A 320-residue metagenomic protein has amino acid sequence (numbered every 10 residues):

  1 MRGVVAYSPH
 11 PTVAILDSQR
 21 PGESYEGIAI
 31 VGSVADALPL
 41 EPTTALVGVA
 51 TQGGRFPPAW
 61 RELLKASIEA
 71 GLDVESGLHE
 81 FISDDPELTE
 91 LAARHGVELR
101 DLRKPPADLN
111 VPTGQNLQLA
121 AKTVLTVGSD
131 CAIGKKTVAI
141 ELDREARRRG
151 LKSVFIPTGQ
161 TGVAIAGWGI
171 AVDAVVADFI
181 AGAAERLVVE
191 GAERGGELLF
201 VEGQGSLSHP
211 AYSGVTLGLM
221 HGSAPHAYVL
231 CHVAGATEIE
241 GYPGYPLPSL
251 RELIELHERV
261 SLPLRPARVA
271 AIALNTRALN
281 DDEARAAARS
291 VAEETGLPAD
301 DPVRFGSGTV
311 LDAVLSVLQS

Functional and structural regions predicted by a protein language model:
M1-P57, R61, P246, L253 (+3 more regions): N-terminal glycine-/serine-/threonine-rich beta1-alpha1-beta2 phosphate-ribose binding loop of Rossmann-like
A6, D17-S18, S24-G27, V31-V34 (+6 more regions): ATP-dependent carboxylate-amine ligase catalytic core
T12, I30, V74, E98-L99 (+2 more regions): Hydrophobic beta-strand scaffold residues
I28-V31, E87-V97, N116-A120, I170-V176 (+2 more regions): Short, hinge-like loop/turn segments at secondary-structure boundaries
G53, L63-T123: Extreme N-terminal, non-catalytic leader segments that precede Walker-type/kinase nucleotide-binding cores
V74-H79, L125-I133, I170-V175: Flexible, glycine/proline-enriched loop segments at strand-loop-helix junctions that form or flank small-ligand binding
S76-I82, P86, R100-P106, G114-N116 (+3 more regions): Conserved catalytic-core segment of NTP-binding enzymes
L109-S153: Walker A (P-loop) phosphate-binding motif
